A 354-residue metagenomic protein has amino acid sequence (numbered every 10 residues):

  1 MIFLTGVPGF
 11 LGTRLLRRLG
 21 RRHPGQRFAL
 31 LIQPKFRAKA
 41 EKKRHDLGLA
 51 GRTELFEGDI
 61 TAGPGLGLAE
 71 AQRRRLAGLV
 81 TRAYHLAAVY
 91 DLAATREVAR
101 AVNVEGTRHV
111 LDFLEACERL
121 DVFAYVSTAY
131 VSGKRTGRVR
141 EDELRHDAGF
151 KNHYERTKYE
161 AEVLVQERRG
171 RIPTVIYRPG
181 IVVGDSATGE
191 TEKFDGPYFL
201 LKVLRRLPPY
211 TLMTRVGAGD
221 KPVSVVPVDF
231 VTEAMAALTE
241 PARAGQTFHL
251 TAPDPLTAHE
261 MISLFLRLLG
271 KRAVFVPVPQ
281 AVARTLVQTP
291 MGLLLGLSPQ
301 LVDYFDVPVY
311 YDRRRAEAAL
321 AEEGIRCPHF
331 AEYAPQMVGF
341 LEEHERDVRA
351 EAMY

Functional and structural regions predicted by a protein language model:
M1-G25: N-terminal Rossmann NAD(P)H-binding glycine-rich loop of SDR-like oxidoreductase domains
Q26, D312-Y354: Amphipathic terminal alpha-helices
G48-R82: Conserved Rossmann-fold cofactor-binding substructure of NAD(P)-dependent oxidoreductases
R82-L86, A93-A101, E105-H153, V175: Conserved Rossmann-fold NAD(P)-dependent oxidoreductase catalytic core, especially the SDR/UDP-sugar
G149-G180: Active-site Tyr-X1-5-Lys
R168, L201-T214, P222-L256, S263-G270: Alpha-helical substrate-binding/gating segment
G184-F194, R215-V228: Glycine-rich "substrate-gating" loop/helix at the edge of Rossmann-like oxidoreductase active sites
A258-V307, C327-F330, D347-A352: Terminal hydrophobic/aromatic helix or amphipathic segment near a protein terminus
